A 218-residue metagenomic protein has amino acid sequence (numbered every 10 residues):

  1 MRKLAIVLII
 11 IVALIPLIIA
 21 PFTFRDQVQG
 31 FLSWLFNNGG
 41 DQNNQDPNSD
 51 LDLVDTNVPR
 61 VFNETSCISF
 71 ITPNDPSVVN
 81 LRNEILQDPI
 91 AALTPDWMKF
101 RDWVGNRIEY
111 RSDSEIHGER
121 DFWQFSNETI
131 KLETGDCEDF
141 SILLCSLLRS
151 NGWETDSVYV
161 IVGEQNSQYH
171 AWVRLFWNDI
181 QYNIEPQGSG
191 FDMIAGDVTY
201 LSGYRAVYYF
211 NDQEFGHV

Functional and structural regions predicted by a protein language model:
R2-V218: A structural boundary/capping signal
